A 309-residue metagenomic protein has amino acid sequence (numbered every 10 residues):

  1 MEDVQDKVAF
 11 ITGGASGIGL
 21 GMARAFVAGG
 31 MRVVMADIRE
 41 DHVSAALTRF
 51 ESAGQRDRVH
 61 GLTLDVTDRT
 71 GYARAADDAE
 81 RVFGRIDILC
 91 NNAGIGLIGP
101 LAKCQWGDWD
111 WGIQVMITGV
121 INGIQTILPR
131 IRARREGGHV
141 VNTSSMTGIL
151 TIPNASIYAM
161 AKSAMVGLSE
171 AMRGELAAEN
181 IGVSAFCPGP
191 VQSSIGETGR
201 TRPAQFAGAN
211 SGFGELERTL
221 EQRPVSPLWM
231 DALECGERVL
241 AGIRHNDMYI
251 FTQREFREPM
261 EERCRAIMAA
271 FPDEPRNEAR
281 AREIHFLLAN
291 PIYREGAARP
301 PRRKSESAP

Functional and structural regions predicted by a protein language model:
E2-V34: Canonical Rossmann dinucleotide-binding motif of NAD(H)/NADP(H)-dependent dehydrogenases/reductases, specifically
M31-A46: Conserved glycine-rich Rossmann-like NAD(P)H-binding loop of the short-chain dehydrogenase/reductase
E40-H42, L62-R74, W106: The beta1-alpha1 cofactor-binding region of Rossmann-like NAD(H)/NADP(H)-dependent oxidoreductases
P100-L101, Q105-I113: Substrate-binding pocket helix/loop in short-chain dehydrogenase/reductase
I124, A161: Active-site helix of classical SDR
S145: Residue(s) in the substrate-gating loop at a strand-loop-helix junction that position the organic substrate next
A178-E255: SDR active-site lid
